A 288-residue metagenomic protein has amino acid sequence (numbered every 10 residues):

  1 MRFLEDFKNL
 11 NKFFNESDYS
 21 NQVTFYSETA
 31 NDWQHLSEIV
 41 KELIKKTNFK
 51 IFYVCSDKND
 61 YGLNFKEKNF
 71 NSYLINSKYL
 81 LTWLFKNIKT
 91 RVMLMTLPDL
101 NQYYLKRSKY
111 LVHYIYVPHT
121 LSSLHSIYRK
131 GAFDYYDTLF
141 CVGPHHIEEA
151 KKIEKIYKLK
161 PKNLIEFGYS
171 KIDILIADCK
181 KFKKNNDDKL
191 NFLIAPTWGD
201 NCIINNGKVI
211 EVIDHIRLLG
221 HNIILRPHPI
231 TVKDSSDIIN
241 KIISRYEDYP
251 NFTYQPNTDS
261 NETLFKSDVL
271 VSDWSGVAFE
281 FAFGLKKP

Functional and structural regions predicted by a protein language model:
M1-Q22, T29: Membrane-proximal basic amphipathic "stem/tether" segments
N11-N15, T82-L84, Y128, I213 (+1 more regions): Short hydrophobic/charged patches on amphipathic alpha-helices used for structural packing and interfaces
Y19-N21, V112, K189-F192: Nucleotide donor/acceptor-binding cores
T24-I176: Active-site and donor-binding regions of nucleotide-sugar-utilizing enzymes
D32-N48, S170-I242: Conserved catalytic-core segment of nucleotide-activated headgroup transferases in glycan assembly
V54-K68, L218-Y254: Catalytic donor nucleotide-activated moiety binding site of glycosyltransferases and closely related
T90, Y136, K189, K266-S267: Local beta-strand N-terminus motif with an aromatic residue
Y116, N257-P288: A donor-sugar binding/catalytic signature common to diverse glycosyltransferases and related nucleotide-sugar
